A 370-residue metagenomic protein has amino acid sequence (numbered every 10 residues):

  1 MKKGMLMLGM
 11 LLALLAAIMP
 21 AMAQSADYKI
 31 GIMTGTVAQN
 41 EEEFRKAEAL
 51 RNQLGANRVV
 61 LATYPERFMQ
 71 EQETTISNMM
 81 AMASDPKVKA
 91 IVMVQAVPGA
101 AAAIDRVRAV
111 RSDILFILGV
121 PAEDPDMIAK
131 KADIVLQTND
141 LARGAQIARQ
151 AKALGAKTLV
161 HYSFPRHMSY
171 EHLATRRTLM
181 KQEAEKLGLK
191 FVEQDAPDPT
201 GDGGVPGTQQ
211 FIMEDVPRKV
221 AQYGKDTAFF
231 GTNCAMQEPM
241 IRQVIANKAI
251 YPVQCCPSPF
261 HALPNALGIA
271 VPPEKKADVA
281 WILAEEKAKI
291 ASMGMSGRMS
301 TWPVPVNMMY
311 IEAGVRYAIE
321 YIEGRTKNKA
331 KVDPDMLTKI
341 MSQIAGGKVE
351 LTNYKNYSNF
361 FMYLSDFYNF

Functional and structural regions predicted by a protein language model:
D27-L54, R58-S77, V92-P98: Extracytoplasmic "Venus flytrap"
I30-T34, P86-A96, I114-G119, V160-S163 (+4 more regions): Periplasmic-binding protein-like
A47, Q137-E193, A318, D335-T338: An alpha-beta-alpha
Q72-K89, R106, G207-K225: Short, well-structured alpha-helical segments in soluble
V107-T138: Flexible loop/hinge segments that line or gate small-molecule binding clefts
D133-H161, F211-E214, I282-A291, V306-I322: Hydrophobic alpha-helical segments within soluble ligand-binding/sensing domains
M180-K181, E185-F191, E238-E323: Extracellular/periplasmic periplasmic-binding protein-like sensory domains
L283-F370: Hinge/cleft segment of the Venus flytrap/periplasmic-binding protein
